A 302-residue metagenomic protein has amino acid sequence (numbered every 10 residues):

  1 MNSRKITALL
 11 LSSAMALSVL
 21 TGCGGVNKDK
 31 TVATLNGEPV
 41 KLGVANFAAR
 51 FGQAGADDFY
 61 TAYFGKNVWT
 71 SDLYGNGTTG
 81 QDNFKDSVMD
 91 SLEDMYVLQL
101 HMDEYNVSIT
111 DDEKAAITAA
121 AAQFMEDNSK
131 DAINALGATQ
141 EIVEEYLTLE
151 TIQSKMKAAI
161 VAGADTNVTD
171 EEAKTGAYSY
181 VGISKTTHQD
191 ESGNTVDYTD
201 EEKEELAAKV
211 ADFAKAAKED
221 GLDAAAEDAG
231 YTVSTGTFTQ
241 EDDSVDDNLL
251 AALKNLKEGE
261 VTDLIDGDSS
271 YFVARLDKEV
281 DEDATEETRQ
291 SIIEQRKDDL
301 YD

Functional and structural regions predicted by a protein language model:
M1-L10: Bacterial N-terminal signal peptides that target proteins for export
S18-G22: C-terminal motif of bacterial Sec signal peptides marking the signal peptidase cleavage site
G25, N36-L42, T199, D223-T232: Cross-family detector of peptidyl-prolyl cis-trans isomerase
G25-L136: N-terminal targeting/tethering segments
V26-K28, L35, D131-D212, S244-D302: PPIase-associated folding chaperone regions across multiple families
I109-A115, E202-K203, K215-E219, E227: Extended intrinsically disordered, low-complexity coil regions enriched in Ser, Thr, Gly, Ala and often Pro
A208-N248, D283: Peptidyl-prolyl cis-trans isomerase
